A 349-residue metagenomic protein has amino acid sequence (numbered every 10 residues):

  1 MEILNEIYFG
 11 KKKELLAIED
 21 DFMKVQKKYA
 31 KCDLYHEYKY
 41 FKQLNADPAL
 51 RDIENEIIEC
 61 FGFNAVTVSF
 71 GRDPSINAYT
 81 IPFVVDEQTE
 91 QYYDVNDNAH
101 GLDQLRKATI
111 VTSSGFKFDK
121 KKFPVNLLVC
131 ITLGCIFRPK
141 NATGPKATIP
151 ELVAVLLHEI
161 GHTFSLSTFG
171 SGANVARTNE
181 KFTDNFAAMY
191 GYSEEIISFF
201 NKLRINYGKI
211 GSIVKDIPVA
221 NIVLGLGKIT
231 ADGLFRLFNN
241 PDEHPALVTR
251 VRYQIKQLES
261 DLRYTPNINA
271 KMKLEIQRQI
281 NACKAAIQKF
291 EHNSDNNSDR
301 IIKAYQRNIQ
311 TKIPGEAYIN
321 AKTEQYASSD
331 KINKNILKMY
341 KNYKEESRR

Functional and structural regions predicted by a protein language model:
M1-A108: A metal-dependent hydrolase signature that marks the N-terminal structural subdomain at the beginning of catalytic folds
M1-L16, D20, Q43, F199-L203 (+7 more regions): Charge-dense, intrinsically disordered terminal/linker segments
L44, P48, A147, N174-R177: Soluble non-cytosolic domains of exported or imported proteins
G71-I149, I160-T163, S167: Active-site scaffold of zinc-dependent metalloenzymes
Q88, K121-P124, S165-N174, V219-F235: Alpha-helical membrane-targeting segments
L156-S165, F182, F186: Active-site His/Glu-centered metal-binding helix of metallohydrolases
T168-V219: Short helix/loop segments within enzyme catalytic domains that coordinate or immediately flank catalytic cofactors
P218-R349: Pan-zinc metallopeptidase signature
